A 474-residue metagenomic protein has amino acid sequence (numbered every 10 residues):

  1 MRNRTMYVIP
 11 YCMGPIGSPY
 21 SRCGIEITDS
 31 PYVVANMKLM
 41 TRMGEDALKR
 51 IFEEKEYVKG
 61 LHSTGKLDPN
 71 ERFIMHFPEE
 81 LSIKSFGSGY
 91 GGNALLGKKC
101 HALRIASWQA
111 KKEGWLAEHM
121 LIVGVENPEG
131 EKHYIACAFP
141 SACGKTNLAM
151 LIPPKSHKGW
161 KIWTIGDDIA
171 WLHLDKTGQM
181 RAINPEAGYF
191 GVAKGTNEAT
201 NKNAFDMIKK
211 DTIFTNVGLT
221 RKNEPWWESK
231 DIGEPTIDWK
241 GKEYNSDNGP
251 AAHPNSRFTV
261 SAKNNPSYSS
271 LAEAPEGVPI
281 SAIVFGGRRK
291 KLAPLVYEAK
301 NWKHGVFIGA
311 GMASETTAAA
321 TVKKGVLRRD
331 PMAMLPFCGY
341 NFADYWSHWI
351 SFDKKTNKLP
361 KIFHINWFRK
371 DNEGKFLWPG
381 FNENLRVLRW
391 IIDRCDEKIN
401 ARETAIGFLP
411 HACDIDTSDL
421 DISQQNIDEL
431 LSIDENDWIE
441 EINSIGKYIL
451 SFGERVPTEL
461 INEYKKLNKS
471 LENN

Functional and structural regions predicted by a protein language model:
M1-C143, P153-N474: Conserved internal helical-beta-strand scaffold that buttresses enzyme catalytic cores
L148: Hydrophobic positions on the alpha1 helix immediately C-terminal to the Walker A/P-loop
